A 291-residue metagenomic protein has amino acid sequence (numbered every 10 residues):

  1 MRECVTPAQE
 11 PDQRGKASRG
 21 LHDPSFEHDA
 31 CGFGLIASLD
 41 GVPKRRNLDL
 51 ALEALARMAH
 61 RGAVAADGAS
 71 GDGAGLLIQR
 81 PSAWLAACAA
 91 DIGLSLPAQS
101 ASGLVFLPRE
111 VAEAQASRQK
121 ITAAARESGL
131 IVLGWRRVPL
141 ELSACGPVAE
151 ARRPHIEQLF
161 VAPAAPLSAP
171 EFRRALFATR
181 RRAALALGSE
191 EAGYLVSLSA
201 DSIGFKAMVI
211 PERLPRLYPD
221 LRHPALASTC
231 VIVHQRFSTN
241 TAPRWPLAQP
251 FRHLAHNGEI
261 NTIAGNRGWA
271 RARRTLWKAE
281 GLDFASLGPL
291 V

Functional and structural regions predicted by a protein language model:
R2-V291: Conserved short alpha-helical segments that host acidic/polar catalytic motifs at enzyme active sites
